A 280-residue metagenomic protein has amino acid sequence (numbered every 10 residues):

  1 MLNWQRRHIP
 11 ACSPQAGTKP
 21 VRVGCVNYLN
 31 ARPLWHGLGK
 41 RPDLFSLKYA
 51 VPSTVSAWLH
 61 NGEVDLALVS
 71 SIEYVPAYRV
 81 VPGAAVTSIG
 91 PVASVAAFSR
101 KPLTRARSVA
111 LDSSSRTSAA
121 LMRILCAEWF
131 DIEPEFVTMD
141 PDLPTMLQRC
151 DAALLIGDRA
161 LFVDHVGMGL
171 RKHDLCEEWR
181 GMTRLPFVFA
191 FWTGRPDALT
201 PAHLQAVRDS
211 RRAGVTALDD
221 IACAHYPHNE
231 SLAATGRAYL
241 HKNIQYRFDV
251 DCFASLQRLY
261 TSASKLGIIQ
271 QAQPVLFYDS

Functional and structural regions predicted by a protein language model:
M1-S280: Domain-level signature for soluble enzymes in the chorismate/prephenate branch of the shikimate pathway
